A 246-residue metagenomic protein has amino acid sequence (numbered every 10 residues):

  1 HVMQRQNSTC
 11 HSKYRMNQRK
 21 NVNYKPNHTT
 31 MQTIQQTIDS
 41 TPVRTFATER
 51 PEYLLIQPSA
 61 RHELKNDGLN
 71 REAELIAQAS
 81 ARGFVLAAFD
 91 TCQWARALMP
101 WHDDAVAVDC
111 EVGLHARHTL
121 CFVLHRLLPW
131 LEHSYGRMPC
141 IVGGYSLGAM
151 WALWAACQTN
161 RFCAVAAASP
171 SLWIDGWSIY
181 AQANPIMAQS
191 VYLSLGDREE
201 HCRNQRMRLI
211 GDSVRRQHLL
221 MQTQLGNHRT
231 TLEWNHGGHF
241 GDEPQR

Functional and structural regions predicted by a protein language model:
H1-Y14, N23-Y53, F84: A domain-start/cap signature at the N-terminus of enzymes
E52-S134: Serine-hydrolase catalytic machinery in alpha/beta-hydrolase-like enzymes
I56-A60, S169, L195: The conserved beta1-alpha1 loop
G143-G148, A152: Gly/Ala-rich beta-loop-alpha elbow adjacent to hydrolase catalytic centers
W154-Q158: Active-site signature of alpha/beta-hydrolase-fold catalytic machinery across serine- and Asp/Cys-nucleophile hydrolases
R161-W173: A conserved short beta-strand
S171-D242: The feature captures the conserved acid-bearing segment of alpha/beta-hydrolase catalytic domains
R246: Catalytic active-site module of serine/aspartate enzymes centered on a nucleophile-bearing elbow/loop
